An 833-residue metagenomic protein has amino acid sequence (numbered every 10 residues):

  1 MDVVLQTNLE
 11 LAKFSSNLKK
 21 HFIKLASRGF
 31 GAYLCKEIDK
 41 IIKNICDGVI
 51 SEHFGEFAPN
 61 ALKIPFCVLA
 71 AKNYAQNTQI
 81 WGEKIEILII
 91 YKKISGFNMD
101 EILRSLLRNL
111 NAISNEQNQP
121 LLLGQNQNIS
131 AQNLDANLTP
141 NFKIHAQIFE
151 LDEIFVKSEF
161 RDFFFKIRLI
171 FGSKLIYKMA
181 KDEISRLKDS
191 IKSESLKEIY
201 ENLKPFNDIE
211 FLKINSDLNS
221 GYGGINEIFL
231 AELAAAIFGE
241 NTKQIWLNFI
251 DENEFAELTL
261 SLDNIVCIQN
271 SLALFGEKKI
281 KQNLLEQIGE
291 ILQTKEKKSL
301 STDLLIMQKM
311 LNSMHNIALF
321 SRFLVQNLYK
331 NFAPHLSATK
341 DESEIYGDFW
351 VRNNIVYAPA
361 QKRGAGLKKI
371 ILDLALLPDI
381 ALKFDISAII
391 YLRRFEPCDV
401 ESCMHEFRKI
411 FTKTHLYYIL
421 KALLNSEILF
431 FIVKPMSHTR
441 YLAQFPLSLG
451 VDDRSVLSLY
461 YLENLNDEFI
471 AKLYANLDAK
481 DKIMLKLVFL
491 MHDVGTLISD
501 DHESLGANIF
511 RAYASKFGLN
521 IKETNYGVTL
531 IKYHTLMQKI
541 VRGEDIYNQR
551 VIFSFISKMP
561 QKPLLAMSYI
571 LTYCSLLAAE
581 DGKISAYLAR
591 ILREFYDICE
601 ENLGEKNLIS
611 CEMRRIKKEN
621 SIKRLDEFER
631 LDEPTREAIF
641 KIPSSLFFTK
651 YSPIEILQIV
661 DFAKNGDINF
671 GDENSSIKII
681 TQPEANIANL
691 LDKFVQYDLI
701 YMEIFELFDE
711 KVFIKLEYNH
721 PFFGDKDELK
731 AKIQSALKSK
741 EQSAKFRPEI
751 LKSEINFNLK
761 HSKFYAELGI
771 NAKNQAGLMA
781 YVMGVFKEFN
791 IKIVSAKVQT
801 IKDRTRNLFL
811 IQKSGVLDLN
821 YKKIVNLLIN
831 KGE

Functional and structural regions predicted by a protein language model:
M1-P65: N-terminal regions immediately upstream of nucleotidyltransferase
N8, D189-F332: Conserved nucleotidyltransferase catalytic core and NTase-mimicking acidic/glycine-rich helix/loop elements in nucleic
L25-A32, I209-S220, V356-P359, C403-K409 (+2 more regions): Active-site flanking loop/helix segments enriched in acidic
C35-N44, N60-A61, M99-Y177, D263 (+2 more regions): Conserved catalytic core of two-metal-ion nucleotidyltransferases
I41-P59, A234-W246, P446-L485, L505 (+1 more regions): Alpha-helical phosphate/pyrophosphate-handling elements in metalloenzyme active cores
I42-F97: Active-site nucleotide-donor binding segment shared across nucleotidyl transfer reactions
T78-I85, Y91-E101, L260, Y474-N602: Divalent metal-dependent catalytic cores for phosphoryl transfer on phosphate-bearing substrates
A131, N141-K143, N283, I288-E290 (+2 more regions): Non-catalytic interaction/regulatory segments
